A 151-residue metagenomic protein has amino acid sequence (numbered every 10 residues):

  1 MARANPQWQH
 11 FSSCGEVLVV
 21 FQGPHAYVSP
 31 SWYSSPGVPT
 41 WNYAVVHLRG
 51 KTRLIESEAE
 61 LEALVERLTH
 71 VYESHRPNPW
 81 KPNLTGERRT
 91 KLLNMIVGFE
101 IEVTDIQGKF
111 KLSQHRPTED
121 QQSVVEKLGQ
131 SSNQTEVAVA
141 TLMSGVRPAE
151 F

Functional and structural regions predicted by a protein language model:
M1-A2, F99: A generic structural motif
A2-L64: Short, structured beta-strand-loop surface elements
I55-F151: C-terminal edge-of-domain segments
